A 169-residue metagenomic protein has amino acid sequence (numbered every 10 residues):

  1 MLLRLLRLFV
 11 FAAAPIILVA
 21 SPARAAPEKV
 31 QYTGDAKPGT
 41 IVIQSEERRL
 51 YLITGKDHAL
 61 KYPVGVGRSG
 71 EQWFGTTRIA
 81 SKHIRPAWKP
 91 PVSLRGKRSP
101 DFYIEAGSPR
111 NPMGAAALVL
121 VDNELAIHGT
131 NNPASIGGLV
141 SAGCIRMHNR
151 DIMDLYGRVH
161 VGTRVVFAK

Functional and structural regions predicted by a protein language model:
M1-V10: Bacterial N-terminal signal peptides that target proteins for export
F9-I17: Bacterial N-terminal signal peptides
S21-A25: Sec/Tat signal peptide C-region and signal peptidase I cleavage site
A26-P38, V42: Short acidic/polar N-terminal linker immediately downstream of export determinants
E28, A36, K56, K61 (+4 more regions): Exported/periplasmic cell-wall-interacting domains
V42-Q44, Y51-L52, R146-M147: Structural recognition of beta-strand segments within beta-rich domains
I43-R48, P112-G114: A short, compositionally biased
R49-Y51, R78, A126: General beta-strand recognition
